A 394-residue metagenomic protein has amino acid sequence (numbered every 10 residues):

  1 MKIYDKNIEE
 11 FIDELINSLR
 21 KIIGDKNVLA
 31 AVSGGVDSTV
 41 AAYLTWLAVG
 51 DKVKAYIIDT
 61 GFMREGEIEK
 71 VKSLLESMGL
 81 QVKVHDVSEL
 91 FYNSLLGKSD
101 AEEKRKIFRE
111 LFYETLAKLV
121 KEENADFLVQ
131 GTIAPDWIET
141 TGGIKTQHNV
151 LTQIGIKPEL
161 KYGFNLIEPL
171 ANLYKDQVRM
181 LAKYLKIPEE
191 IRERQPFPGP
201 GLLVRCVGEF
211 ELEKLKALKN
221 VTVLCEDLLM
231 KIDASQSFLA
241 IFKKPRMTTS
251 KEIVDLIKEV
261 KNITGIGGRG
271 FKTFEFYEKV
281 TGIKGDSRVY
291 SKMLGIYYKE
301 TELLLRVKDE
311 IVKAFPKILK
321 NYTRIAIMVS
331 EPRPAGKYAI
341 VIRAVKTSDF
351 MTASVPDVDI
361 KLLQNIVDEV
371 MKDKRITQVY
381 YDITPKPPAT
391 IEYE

Functional and structural regions predicted by a protein language model:
M1-E394: ATP/NTP-dependent adenylation/nucleotidyl-transfer catalytic domains that generate, transfer, or process NMP-activated
